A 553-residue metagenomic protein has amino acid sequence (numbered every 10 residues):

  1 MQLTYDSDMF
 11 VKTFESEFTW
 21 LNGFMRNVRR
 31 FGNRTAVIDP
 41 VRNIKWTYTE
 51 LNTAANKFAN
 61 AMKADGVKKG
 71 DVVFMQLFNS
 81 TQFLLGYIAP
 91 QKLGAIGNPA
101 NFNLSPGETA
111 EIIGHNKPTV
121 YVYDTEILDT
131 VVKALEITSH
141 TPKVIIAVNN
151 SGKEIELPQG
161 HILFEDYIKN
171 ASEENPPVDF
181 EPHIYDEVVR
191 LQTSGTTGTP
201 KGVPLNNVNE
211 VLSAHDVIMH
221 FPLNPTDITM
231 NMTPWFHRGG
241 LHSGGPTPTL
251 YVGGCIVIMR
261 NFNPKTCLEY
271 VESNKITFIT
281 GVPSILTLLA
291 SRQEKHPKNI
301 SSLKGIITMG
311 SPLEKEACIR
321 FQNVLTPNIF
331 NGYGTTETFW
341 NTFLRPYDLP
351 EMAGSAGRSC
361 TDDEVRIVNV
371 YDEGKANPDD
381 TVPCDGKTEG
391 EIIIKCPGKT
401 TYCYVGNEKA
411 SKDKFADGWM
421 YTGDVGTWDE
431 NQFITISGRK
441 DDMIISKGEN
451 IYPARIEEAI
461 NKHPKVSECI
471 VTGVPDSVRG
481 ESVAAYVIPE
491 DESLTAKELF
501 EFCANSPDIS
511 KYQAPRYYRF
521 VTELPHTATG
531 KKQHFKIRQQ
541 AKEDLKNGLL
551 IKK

Functional and structural regions predicted by a protein language model:
G32-T35, I146-A147, I162, K169-Q192 (+2 more regions): Conserved pre-ATP/AMP-binding loop-to-beta segment of ANL
P40, I44, A59-G107, N450: Conserved AMP-binding/adenylate-forming
K45-T49, V188-L212: Conserved AMP-binding A3 loop
L104, A110-G114, Y121-Y123, I279 (+6 more regions): AMP-binding/adenylate-forming catalytic core of the ANL superfamily
V148, D508-K532, G548-K553: AMP-binding/adenylate-forming catalytic domain of the ANL superfamily
V211-I228, F236-F278, R292-Q293: Conserved AMP-binding/adenylation subdomain of ANL enzymes
I276-G281, A290-M352, C360, E364: Gly/Ser/Thr-rich phosphate-binding loop
D362, E373-D413, I451: Conserved ATP/PPi-binding loop(s) of AMP-dependent carboxylate-activating enzymes
